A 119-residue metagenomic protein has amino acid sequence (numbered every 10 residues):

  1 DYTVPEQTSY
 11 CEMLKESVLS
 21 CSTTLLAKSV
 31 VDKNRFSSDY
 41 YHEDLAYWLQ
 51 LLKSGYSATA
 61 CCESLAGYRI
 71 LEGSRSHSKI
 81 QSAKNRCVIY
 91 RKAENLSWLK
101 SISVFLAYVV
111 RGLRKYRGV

Functional and structural regions predicted by a protein language model:
D1-T8, Y90-L96: Short, exposed beta-strand "edge-strand" segments with a Pro/Gly-rich flavor and a Y/T-containing core
Y2-I80: Conserved nucleotide-sugar donor-binding catalytic segment
A58, L65, E72-V119: Non-catalytic, C-terminal membrane-associated alpha-helical segments of glycosyltransferases
